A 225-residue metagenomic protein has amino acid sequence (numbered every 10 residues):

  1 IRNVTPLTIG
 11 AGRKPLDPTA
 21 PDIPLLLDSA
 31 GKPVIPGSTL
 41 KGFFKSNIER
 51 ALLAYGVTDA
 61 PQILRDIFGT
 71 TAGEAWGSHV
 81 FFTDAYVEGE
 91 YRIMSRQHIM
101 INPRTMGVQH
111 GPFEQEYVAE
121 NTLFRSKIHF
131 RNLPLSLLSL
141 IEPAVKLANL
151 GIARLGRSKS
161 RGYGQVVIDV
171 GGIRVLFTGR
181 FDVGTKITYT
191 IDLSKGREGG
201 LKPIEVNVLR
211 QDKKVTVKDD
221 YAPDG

Functional and structural regions predicted by a protein language model:
I1-G225: Small/polar/charged residue-enriched interaction surfaces, especially the RNA/DNA-contacting tracks of RNP/CRISPR
